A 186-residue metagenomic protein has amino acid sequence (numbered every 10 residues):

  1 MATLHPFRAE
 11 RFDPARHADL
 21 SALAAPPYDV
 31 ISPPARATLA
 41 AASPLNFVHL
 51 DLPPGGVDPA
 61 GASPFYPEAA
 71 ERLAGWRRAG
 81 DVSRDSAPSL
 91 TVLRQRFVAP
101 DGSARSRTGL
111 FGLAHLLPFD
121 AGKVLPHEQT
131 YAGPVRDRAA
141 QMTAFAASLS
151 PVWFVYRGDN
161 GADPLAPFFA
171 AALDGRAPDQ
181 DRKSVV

Functional and structural regions predicted by a protein language model:
M1-V186: A cross-family signal for N-terminal binding/gating loops and helix N-caps that shape access to the active site
